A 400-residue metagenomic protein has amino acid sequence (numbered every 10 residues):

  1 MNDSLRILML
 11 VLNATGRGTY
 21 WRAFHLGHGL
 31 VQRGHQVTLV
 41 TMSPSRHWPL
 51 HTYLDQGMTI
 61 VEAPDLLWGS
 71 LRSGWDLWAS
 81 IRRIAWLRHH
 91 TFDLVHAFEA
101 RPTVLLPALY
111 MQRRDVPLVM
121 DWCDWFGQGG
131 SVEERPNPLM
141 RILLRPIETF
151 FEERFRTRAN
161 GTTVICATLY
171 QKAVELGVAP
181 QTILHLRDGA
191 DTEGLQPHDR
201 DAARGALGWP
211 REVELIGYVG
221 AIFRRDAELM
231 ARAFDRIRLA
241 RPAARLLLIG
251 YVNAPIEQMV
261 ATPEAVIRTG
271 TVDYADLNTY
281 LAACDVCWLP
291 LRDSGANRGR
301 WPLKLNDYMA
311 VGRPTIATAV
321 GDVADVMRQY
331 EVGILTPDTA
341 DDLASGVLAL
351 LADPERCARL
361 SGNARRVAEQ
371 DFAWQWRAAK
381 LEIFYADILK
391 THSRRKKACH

Functional and structural regions predicted by a protein language model:
L8, P210-R225, A231-F234: Conserved donor-binding/catalytic core segment of Leloir-type glycosyltransferases
H28, R82-A85, T103-L106, Y110-R113 (+3 more regions): Membrane-proximal helix-turn-helix segments that form the acceptor-binding/catalytic region of lipid-linked
L50-Y53, L195-W209: A short helix/loop element that forms part of the nucleotide-sugar donor recognition site in Leloir-type
T168, G189: Carbohydrate-associated surface elements
G205, D342, A349, R356-D371 (+1 more regions): A short, well-ordered alpha-helix in the C-terminal region of glycosyltransferases
P255-A283: Nucleotide-activated donor-binding/catalytic signature segment of Leloir-type glycosyltransferases, i.e., the conserved
C287-L289, D307-A317: Short hydrophobic beta-strand element within catalytic cores of glycosyltransferases and related nucleotide-activated
Q329-D341, A349-E355: Conserved acidic donor-binding segment of nucleotide-sugar-dependent glycosyltransferases
